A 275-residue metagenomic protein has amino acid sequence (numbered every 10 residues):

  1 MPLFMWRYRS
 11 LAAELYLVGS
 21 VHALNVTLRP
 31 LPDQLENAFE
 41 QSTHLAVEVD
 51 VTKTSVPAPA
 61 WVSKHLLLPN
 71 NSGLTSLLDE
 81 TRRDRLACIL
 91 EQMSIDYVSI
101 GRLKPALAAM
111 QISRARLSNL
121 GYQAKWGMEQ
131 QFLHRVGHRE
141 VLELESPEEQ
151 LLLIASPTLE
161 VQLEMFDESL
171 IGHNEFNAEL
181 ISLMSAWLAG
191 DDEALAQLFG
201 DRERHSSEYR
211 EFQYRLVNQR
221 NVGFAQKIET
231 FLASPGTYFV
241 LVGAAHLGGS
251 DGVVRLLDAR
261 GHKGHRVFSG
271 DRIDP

Functional and structural regions predicted by a protein language model:
M1-L3, F224: Alpha-helical scaffolding within the catalytic cores of extracellular/periplasmic polymer-degrading hydrolases
L3-R7, E229: Short, surface-exposed beta-strand/loop micro-motifs that present aromatic residues
M5, V62, G261-H265: Generic preference for hydrophobic/aromatic residues in regular secondary structure cores
Y8-F212, L216: Structured, acidic catalytic/metal-binding patches in enzyme active sites
E211-P275: A cross-kingdom marker for long, charged
